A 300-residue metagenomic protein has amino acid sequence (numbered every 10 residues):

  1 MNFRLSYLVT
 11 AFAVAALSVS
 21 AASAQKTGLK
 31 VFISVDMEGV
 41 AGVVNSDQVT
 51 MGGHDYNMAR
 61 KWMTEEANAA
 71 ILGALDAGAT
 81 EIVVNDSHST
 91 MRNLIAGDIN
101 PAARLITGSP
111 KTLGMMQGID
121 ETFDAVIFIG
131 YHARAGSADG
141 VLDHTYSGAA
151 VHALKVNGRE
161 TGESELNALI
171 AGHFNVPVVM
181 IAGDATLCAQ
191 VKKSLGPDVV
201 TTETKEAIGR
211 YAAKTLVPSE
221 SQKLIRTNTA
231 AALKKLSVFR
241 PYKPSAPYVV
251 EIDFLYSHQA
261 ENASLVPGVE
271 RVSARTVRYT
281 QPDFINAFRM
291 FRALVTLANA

Functional and structural regions predicted by a protein language model:
M1-V9: Bacterial N-terminal signal peptides that target proteins for export
V14-A22: C-terminal segment of classical bacterial N-terminal signal peptides
Q25-S46: Mature N-terminal segment immediately following signal peptide/propeptide cleavage in secreted/periplasmic
H54-D86, M91-R92, A102-R104, N228-K235: Alpha/propeptide regions of enzymes that mature by internal proteolysis
P101-I119: A glycine-rich helix N-cap at a beta->alpha junction
G148-F174, G183-L187: Active-site glycine-rich loop that binds ribose-phosphate moieties when present
I170-V178, A182-L233: Active-site rim beta-loop-alpha module in soluble metabolic enzymes
P218-A300: C-terminal accessory domains and tails appended to enzymatic cores
